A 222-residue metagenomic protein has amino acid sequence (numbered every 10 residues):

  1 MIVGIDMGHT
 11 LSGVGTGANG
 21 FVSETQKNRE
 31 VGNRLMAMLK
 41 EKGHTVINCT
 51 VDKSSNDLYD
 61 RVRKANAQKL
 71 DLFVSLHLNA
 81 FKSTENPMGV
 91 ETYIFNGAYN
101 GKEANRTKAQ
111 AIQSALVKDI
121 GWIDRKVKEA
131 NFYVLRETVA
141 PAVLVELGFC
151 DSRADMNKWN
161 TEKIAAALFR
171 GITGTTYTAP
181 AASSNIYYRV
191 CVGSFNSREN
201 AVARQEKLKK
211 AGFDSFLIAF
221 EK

Functional and structural regions predicted by a protein language model:
M1, L72, F195-N196: Accessory recognition modules or surfaces
M1-F21: Short glycine-rich His-centered loop
M1-V3, V90, Y188: Nucleotide donor/acceptor-binding cores
I2-G4, I47, F216: A structural signal for isolated positions on well-ordered beta-strands in alpha/beta enzyme cores
D6, P180-K222: Solvent-exposed beta-strand motifs enriched in subsets of small alpha/beta binding domains, especially certain
D6-G8, H77, F95, L147-G148 (+2 more regions): Generic beta-structure capping elements
G20-E24, I112, F195: Periplasmic OmpA-like peptidoglycan-binding domain that tethers envelope proteins to the cell wall
T25-A182: Active-site-proximal helix/loop segments of hydrolytic enzymes
